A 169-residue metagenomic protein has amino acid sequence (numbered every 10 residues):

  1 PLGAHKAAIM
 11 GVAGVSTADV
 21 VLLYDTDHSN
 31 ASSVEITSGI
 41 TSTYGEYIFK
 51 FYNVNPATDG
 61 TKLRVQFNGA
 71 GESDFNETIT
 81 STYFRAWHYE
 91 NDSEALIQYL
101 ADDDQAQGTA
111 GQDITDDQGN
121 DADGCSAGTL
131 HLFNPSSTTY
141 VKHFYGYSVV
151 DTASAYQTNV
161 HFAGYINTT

Functional and structural regions predicted by a protein language model:
P1-T169: Surface-exposed molecular-recognition determinants
